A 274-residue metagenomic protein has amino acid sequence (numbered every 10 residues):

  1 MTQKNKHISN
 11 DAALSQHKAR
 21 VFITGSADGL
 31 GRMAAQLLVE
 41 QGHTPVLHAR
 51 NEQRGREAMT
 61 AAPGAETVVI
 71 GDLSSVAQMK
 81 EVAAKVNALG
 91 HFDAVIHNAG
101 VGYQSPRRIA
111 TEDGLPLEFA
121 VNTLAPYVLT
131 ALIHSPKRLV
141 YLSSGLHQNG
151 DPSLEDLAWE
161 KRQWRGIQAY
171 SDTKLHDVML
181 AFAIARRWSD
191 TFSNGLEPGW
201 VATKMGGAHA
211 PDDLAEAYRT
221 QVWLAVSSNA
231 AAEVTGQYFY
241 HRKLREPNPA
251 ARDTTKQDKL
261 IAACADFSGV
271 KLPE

Functional and structural regions predicted by a protein language model:
I8-V46: Canonical Rossmann dinucleotide-binding motif of NAD(H)/NADP(H)-dependent dehydrogenases/reductases, specifically
Q36, Y127, L175-R186, Y218-V222: Conserved active-site helix of classical SDR/Rossmann-fold NAD(P)-dependent CH-OH oxidoreductases
Q41-E57: Conserved glycine-rich Rossmann-like NAD(P)H-binding loop of the short-chain dehydrogenase/reductase
A62-A77: Rossmann-fold cofactor-recognition segment
S74-H91: Conserved Rossmann-fold cofactor-binding substructure of NAD(P)-dependent oxidoreductases
M79, G195, P211-A262, D266: C-terminal helical subdomain
G100-R108, L115-F119, R138-D190, E197-A210: Catalytic loop of short-chain dehydrogenase/reductase
